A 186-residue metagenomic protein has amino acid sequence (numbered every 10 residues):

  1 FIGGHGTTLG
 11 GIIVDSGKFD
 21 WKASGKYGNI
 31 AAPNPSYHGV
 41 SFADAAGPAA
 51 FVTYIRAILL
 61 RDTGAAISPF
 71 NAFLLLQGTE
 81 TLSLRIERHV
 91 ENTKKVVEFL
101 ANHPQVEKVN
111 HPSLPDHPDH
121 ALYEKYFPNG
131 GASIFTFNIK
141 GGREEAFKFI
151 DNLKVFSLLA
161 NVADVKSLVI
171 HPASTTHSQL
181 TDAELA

Functional and structural regions predicted by a protein language model:
I2-I134, N138-V165: Active-site C-terminal subdomain of aminotransferase-like
R85, E145, D151-N152, S167-A186: PLP-dependent enzyme catalytic core of the Aspartate aminotransferase-like
